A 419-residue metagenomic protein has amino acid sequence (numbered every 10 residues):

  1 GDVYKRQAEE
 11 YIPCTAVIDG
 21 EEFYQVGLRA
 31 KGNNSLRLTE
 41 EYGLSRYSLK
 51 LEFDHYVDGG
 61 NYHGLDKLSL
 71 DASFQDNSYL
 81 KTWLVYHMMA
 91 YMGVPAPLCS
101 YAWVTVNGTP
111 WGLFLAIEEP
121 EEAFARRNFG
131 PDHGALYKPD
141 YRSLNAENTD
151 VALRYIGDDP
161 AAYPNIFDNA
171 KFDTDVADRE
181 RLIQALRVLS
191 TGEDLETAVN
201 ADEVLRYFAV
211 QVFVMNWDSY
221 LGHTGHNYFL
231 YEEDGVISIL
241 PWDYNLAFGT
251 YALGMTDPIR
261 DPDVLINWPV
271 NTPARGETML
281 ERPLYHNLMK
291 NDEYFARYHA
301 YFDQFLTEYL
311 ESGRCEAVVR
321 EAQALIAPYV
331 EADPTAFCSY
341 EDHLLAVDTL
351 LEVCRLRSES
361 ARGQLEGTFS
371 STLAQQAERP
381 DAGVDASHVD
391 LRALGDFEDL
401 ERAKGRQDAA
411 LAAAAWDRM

Functional and structural regions predicted by a protein language model:
G1-M419: Phosphate/dinucleotide-binding and metal-coordinating scaffold of catalytic cores in nucleotide-dependent enzymes
